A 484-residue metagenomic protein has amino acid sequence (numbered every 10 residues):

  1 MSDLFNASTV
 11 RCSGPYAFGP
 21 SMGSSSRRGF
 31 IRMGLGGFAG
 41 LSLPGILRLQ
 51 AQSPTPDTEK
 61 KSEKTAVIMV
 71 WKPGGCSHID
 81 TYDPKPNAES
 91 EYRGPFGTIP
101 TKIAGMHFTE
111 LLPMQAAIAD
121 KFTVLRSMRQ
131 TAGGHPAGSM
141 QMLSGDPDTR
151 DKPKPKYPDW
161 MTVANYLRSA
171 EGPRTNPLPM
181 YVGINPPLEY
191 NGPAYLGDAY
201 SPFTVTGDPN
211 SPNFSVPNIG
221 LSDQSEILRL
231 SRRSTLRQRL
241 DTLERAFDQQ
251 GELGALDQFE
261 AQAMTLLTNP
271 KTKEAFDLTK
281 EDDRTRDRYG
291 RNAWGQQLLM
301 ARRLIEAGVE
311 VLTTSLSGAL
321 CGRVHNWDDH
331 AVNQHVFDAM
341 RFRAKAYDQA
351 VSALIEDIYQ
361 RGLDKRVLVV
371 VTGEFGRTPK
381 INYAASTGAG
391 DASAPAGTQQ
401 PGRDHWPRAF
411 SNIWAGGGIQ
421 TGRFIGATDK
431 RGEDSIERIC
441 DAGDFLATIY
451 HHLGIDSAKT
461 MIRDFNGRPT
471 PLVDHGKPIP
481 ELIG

Functional and structural regions predicted by a protein language model:
S2-G484: Ligand-binding pockets and gating/stacking loops
